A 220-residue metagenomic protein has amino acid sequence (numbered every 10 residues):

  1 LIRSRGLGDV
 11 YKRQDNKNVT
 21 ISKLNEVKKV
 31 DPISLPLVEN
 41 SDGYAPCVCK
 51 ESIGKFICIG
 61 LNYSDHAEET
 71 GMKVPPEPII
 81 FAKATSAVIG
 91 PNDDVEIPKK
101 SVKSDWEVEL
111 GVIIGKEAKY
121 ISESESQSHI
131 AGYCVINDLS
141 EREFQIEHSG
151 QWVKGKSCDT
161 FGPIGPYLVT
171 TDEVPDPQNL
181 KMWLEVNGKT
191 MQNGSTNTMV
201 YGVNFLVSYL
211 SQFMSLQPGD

Functional and structural regions predicted by a protein language model:
L1-Y11: Single conserved hydrophobic/aromatic residue that forms the stacking wall/gate of nucleotide- or nucleobase-binding
K12-Y44: N-terminal beta-alpha supersecondary unit
D31-C49, H66, R142-D220: Catalytic-pocket segment enriched in acidic/His residues
N62-G71: Short active-site loop/helix that positions an aromatic residue
V74-P91, S104-W106: Structural signature of FAD isoalloxazine-binding scaffolds in flavoprotein oxidoreductases
P91-G111: A structural-propensity feature for long, helix-poor, extended segments
K119-C134: N-terminal accessory regions of nucleic-acid-interacting proteins
